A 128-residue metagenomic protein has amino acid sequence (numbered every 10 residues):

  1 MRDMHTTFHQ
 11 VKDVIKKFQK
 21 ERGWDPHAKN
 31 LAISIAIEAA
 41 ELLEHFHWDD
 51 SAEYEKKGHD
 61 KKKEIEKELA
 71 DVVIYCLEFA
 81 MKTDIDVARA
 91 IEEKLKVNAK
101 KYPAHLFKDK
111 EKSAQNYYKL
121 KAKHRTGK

Functional and structural regions predicted by a protein language model:
M1-L69, V73-K128: Flexible "arm" and connector segments at domain edges
